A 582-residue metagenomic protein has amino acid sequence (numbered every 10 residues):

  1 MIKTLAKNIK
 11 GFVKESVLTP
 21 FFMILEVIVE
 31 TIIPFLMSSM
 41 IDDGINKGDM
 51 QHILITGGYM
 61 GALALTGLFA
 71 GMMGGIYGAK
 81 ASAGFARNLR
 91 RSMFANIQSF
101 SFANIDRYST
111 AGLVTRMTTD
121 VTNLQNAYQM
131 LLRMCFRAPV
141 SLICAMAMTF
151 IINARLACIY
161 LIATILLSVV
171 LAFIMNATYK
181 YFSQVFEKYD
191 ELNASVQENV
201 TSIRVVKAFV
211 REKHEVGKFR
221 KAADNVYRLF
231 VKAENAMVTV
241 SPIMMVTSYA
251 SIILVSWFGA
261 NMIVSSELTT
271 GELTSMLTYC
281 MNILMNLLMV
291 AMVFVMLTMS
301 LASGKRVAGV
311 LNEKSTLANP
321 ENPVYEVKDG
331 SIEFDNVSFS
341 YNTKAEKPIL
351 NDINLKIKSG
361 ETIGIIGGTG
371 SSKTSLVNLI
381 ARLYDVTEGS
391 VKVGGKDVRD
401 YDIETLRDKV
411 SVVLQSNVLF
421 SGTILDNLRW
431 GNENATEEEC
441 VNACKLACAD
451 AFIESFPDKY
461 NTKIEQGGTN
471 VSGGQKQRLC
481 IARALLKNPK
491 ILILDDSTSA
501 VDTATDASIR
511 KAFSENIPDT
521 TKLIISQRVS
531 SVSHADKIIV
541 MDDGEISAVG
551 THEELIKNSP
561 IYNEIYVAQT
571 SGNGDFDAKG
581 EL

Functional and structural regions predicted by a protein language model:
M1-I33, M37, I45-Y59, M73-G78 (+14 more regions): Membrane-integrated ABC transporters
I2, A6, K14-L18, R90 (+10 more regions): Alpha-helical membrane-protein architecture signal
G11, E15-I28, L63, F69 (+2 more regions): Transmembrane helices of ABC transporter permease
G11, S99-A103, T119-L132, F136 (+6 more regions): An intracellular "coupling" helix at the cytosolic face of ABC transporter transmembrane type-1 domains
F21-F22, V29-D42, L63-T110, V114 (+10 more regions): Juxtamembrane helix-loop junctions of ABC transporter transmembrane domains
K47-G48, A83, R91-T115, T119-V121 (+5 more regions): Short intracellular "coupling" helices and adjacent cytoplasmic loop segments at the cytosolic face of multi-pass
D49-I55, M148-I162, M175, K232-R306 (+1 more regions): Helix-loop-helix
Y325-L582: ABC-type nucleotide-binding domain
